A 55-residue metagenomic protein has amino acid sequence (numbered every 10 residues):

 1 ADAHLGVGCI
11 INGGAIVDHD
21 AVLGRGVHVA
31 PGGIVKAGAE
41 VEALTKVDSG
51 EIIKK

Functional and structural regions predicted by a protein language model:
A1-K55: Structural signal for interior beta-strand "rungs" in well-ordered beta-sheet cores of soluble enzyme domains
